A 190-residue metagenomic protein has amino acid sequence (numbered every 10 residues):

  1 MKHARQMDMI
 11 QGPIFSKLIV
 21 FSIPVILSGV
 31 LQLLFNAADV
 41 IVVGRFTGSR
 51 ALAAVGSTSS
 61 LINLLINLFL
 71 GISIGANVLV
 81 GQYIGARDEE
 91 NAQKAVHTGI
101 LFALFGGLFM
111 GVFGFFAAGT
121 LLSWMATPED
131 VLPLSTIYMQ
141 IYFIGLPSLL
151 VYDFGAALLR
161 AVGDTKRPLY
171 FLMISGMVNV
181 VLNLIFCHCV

Functional and structural regions predicted by a protein language model:
M1-S22, V80-P147, V178-V181, C189: Short alpha-helical transmembrane segments in multi-pass integral membrane proteins
Q11, F15-L34, A38, L61-L68 (+2 more regions): Residue-level signal for short hydrophobic patches within transmembrane helices of multi-pass membrane transporters
V25, G29, I41, V78 (+5 more regions): Transmembrane alpha-helix boundary and packing residues in multipass membrane permease domains and related
G29-L33, N67, G107, G111 (+3 more regions): Residue-level hotspots within the lipid-embedded alpha helices of multi-pass solute transporters
L34-A37, F46-S49, Y83-A86, A161-V162 (+1 more regions): Helix-loop interface residues and adjacent transmembrane-helix termini in multi-pass membrane transporters, primarily
V43-N63, E129-L134: Interfacial/gating helices of multi-pass transporter permease domains
L52-V112, L149-P168: Small-residue-rich hydrophobic transmembrane alpha-helices
L64-N67, N179-N183: Hydrophobic transmembrane alpha-helices of multi-pass small-molecule transporters
